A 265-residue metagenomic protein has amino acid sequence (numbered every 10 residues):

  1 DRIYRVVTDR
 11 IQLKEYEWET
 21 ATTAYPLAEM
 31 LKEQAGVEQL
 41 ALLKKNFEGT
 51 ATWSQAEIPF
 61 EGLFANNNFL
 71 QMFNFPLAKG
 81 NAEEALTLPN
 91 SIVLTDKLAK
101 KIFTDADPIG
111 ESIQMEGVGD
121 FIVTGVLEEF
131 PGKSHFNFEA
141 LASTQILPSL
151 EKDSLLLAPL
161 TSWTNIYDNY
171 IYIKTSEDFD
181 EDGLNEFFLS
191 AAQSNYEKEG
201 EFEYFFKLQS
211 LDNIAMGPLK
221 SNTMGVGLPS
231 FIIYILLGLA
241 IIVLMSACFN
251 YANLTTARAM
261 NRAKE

Functional and structural regions predicted by a protein language model:
D1-G49, P159-Y172, S176, D182-F187 (+1 more regions): Membrane-proximal extracellular/periplasmic loop immediately following the first transmembrane helix
A21, L63, I92, Y234: Residues that recognize and position ribonucleotide moieties
T22-P26, A35, W53-L86, T124-G125 (+1 more regions): The feature marks short, hydrophobic/small-residue-biased sequence motifs that occur predominantly
T23, G217-P218, N222-G225, A257-R262: Membrane-interface anchoring determinants
N66-A78, I92-F231: Mid-to-C-terminal secondary-structure elements that act as membrane-proximal/extracytoplasmic interface segments
V226-L239, A263: Membrane-interface helix-boundary signature
I233-N253: Alpha-helical transmembrane segments of integral membrane proteins
F249-E265: Intracellular coupling helices
